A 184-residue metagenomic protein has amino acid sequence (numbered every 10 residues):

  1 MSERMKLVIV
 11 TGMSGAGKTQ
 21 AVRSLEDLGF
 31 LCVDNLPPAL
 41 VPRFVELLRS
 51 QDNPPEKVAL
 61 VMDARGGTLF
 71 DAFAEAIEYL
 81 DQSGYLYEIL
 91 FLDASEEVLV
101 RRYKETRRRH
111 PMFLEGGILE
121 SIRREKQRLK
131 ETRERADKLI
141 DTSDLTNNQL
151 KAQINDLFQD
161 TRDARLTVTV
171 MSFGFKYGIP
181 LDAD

Functional and structural regions predicted by a protein language model:
V10: Hydrophobic anchor at the beta1->P-loop junction of P-loop NTPases
M13: P-loop (Walker A) phosphate-binding loop of NTP-binding proteins
G17: Conserved glycine(s) of the Walker
A21-V22: Post-Walker A alpha-helix
E26-E78: Conserved nucleotide-sensing/catalytic segment adjacent to the nucleotide-binding pocket in NTP-handling enzymes
T68-D71, E96-Y103, P111, L129 (+2 more regions): Switch/connector loops and helix/strand junctions flanking conserved nucleotide-binding motifs in nucleotide-processing
S83-R107, G116, I140-D141, A183: Conserved phosphate-donor/acceptor-positioning beta-strand/loop module used by diverse small-molecule
E120-D184: C-terminal accessory "lid"/substrate-recognition subdomains
